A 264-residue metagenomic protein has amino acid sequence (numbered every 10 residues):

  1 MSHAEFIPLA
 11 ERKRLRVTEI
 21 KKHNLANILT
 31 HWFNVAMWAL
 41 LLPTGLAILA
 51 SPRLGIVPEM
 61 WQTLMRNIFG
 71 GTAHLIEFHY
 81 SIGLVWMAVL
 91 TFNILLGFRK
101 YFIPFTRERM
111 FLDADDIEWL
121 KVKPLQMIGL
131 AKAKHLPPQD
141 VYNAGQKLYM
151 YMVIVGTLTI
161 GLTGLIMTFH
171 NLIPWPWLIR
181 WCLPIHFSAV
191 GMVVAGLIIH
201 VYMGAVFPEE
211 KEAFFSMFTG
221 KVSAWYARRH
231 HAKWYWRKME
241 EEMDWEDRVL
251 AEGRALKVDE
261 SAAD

Functional and structural regions predicted by a protein language model:
M1-D264: Membrane-embedded alpha-helical bundles that constitute the cytochrome b-like, heme-associated redox core of multi-pass
